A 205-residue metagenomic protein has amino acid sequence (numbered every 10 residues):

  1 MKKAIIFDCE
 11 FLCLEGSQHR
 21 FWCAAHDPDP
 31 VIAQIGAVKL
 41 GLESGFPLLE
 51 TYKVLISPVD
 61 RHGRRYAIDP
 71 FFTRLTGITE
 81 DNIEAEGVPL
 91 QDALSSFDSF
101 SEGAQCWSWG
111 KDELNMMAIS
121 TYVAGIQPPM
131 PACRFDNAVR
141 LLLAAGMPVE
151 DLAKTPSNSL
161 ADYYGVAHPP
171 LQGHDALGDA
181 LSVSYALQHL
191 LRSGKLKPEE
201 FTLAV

Functional and structural regions predicted by a protein language model:
K2, P30-T76, S96-V205: Metal-dependent phosphoesterase core characteristic of DEDDh/y 3'-5' exonuclease domains
A4-D8: Short glycine-aspartate micro-motif
C9-Q18, C23-A25: Short acidic, Gly/Ser-rich segments with clustered Asp/Glu that frequently serve as metal-coordination loops in enzyme
G16-Q18, A85, A145, L187: Short, function-defining helix-loop hinge/capping sites that tune catalysis or transport
A24-H26, A93, D162: Intrinsically disordered, low-complexity segments enriched in polar/charged residues with Gly/Pro, especially when
H26-P30, I83: Flexible, glycine- and charge-enriched loops at secondary-structure boundaries
F72-S96: Metal-dependent phosphoesterase signature
